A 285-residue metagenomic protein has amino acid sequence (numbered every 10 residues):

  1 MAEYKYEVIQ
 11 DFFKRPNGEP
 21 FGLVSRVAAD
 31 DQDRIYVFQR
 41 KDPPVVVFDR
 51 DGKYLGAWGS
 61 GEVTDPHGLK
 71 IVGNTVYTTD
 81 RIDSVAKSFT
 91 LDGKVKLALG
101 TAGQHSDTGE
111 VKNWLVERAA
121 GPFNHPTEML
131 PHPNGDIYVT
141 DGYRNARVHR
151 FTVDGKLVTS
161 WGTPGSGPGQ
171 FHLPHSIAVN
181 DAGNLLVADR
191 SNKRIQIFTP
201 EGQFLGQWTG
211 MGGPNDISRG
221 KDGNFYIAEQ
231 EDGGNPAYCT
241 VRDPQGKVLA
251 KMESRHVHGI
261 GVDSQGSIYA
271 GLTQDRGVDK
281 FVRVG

Functional and structural regions predicted by a protein language model:
M1-G285: Eukaryotic scaffold repeat domains enriched in small/polar residues
